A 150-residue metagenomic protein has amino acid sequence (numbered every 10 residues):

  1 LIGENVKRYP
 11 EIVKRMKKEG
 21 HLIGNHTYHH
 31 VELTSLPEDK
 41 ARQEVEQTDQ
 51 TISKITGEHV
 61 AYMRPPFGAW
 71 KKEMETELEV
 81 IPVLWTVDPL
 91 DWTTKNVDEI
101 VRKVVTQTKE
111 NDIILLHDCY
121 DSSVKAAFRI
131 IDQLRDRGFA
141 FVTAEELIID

Functional and structural regions predicted by a protein language model:
L1-Q47, T51-K54, E58-H59, I131 (+2 more regions): Active-site beta->alpha N-cap acidic-glycine motif
L1-Y9, K18-E19, T93, V104 (+2 more regions): Accessory recognition modules or surfaces
I2-E4, Y28, P66-G68, V87-L90 (+2 more regions): Active-site beta-loop-alpha junctions enriched in small/polar residues
V13-M16, E75, Q107, L134: Generic structural signal for hydrophobic
L22-G24, Y62, I81-L84, I113: Structural preference for beta-strand elements that scaffold enzyme active sites
V31-H59, A69-E110, S123-A126: Alpha-helical scaffold elements lining the catalytic groove of polysaccharide deacetylases
K109-D150: Terminal accessory/targeting
